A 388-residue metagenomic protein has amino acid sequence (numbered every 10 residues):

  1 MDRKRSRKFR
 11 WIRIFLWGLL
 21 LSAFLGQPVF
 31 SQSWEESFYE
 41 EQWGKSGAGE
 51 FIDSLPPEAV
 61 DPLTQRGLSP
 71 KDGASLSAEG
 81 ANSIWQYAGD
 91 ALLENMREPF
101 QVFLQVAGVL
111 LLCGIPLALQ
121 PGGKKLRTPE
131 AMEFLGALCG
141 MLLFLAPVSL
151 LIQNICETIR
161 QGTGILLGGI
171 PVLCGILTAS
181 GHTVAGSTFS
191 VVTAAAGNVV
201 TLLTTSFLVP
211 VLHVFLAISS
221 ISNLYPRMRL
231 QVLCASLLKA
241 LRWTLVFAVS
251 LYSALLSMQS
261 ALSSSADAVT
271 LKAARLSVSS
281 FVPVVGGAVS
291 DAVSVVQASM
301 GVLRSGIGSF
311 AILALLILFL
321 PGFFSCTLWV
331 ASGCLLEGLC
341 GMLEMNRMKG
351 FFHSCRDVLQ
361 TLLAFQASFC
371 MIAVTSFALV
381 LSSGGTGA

Functional and structural regions predicted by a protein language model:
M1-W17, A23-E133, P147-Q161, L166 (+9 more regions): Gly/Ser-rich, low-complexity
V102, V106, L110, G114 (+11 more regions): Hydrophobic alpha-helical transmembrane segments in multi-pass membrane proteins
L138-P147, L166-T183, L203-V211: Mid-bilayer segments of alpha-helical transmembrane spans in multi-pass integral membrane proteins that mediate
I165, P226-L230, G341-K349: Juxtamembrane helix-boundary/capping and inter-helix hinge elements in multi-pass membrane proteins
S190-A254: Loop-centered beta-sheet repeat module
L237, L343-L363: Interfacial loop-to-transmembrane junctions
S305-N346: Helical hairpin unit composed of two closely spaced alpha helices linked by a short loop
